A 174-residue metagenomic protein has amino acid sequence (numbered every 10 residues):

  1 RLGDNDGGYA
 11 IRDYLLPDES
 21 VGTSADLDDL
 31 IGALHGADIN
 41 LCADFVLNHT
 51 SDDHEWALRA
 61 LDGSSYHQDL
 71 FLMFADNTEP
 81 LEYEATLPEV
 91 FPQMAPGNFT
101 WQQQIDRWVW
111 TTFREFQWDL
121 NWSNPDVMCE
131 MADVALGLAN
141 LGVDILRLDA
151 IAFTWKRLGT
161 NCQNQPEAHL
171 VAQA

Functional and structural regions predicted by a protein language model:
R1-A132, L136, N140, I151-A174: Acidic/aromatic-lined carbohydrate-recognition and catalytic surfaces of CAZymes acting on diverse glycans
L146-L148: Hydrophobic residues within beta-strands of alpha/beta enzymes
